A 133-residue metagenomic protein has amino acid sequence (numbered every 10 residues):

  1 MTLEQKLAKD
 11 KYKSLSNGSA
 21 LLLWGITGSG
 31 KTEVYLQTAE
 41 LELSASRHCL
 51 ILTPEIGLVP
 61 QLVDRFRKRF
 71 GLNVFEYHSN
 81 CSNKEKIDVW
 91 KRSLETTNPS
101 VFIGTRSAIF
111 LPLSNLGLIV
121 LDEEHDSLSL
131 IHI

Functional and structural regions predicted by a protein language model:
M1-S16: N-terminal pre-P-loop "Q-motif" helix
N17-L22, R47, N98-S100: Pre-Walker A (Motif I) flank of P-loop NTPase domains
G18-Q37: Walker A/P-loop
R47-D64: Conserved Walker A/P-loop ATP-binding site and its immediately adjacent core in helicase/helicase-like ATPase domains
Q61-S82: Conserved helix-turn-beta segment of the N-terminal RecA-like "Helicase ATP-binding" lobe in SF1/SF2 helicases
N80-F102: Conserved motor-coupling elements within RecA-like helicase/translocase cores
D122-E124: Walker B catalytic acidic pair
I131-I133: Conserved small/polar residues in nucleotide/adenosyl-binding loops
